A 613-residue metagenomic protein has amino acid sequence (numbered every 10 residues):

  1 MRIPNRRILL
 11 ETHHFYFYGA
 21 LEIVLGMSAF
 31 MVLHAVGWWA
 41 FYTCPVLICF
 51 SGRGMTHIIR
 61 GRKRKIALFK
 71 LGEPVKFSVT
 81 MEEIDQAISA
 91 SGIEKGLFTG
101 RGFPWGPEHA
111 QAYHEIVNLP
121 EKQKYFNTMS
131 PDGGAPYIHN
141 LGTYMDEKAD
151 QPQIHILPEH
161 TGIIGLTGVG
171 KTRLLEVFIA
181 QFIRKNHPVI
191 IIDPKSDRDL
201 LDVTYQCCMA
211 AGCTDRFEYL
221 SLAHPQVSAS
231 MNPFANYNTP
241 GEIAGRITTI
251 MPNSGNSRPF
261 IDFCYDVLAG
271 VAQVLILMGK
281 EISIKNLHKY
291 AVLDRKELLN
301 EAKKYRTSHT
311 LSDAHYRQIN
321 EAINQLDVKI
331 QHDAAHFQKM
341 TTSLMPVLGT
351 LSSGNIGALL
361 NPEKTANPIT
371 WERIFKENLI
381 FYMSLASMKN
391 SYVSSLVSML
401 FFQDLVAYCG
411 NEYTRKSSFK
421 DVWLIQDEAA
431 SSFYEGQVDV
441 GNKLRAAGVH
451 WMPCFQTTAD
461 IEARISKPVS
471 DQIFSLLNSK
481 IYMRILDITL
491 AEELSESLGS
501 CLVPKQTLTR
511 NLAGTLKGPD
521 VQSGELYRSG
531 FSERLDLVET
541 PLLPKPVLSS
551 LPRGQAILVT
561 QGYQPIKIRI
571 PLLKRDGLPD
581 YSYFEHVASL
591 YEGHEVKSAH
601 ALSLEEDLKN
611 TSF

Functional and structural regions predicted by a protein language model:
M1-V169, R173-F178, Y527-D536, L558: Basic- and hydrophobic-enriched, low-structure N-terminal and domain-boundary segments that flank ATP-binding catalytic
R2-N5, T143-K148, I154-V449, P546-K567 (+1 more regions): P-loop NTPase motor domains
L21-L25, S384, L424-I425, L477: Short, flexible active-site loops
W38, Y42-T43, A67-L68, S196 (+8 more regions): Short acidic-hydrophobic sequence patches enriched in Asp/Glu that either
I58-G61, Y408, K480, C501 (+1 more regions): Hydrophobic alpha-helical segments
Y113-I138, Y305-L326, T509-R534: Charged, glycine/proline-rich intrinsically disordered loops and linkers
G441-T560: Conserved ATP-driven motor cores of ASCE-family P-loop NTPases powering translocation/secretion/packaging/pilus
